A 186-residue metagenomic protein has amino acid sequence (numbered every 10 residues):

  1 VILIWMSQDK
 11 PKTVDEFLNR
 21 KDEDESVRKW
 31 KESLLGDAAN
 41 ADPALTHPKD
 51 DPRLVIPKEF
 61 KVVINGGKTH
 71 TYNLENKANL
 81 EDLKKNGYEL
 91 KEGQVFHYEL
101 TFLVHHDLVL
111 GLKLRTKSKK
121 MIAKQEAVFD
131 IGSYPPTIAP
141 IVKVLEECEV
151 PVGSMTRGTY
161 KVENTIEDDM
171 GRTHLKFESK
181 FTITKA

Functional and structural regions predicted by a protein language model:
I2-I141, E146-A186: N-terminal onset of structured domains
